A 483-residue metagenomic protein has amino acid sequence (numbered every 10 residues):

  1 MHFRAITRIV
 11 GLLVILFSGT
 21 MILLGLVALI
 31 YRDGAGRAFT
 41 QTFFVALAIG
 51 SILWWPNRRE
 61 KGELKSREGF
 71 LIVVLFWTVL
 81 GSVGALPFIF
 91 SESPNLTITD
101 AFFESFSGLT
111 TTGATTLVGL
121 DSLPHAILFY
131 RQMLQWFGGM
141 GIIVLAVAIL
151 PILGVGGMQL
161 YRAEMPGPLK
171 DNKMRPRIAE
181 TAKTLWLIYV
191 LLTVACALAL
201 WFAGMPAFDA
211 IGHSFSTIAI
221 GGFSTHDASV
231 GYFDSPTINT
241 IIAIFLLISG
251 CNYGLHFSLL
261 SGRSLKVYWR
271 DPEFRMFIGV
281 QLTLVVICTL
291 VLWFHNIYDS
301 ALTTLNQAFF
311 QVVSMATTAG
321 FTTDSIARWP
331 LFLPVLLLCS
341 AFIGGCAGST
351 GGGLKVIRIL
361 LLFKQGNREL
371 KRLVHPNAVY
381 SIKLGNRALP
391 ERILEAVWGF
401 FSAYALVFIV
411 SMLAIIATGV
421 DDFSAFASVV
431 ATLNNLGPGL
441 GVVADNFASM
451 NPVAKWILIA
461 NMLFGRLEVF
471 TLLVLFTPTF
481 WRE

Functional and structural regions predicted by a protein language model:
M1-E483: Membrane-proximal intracellular helices of multi-pass ion channels
